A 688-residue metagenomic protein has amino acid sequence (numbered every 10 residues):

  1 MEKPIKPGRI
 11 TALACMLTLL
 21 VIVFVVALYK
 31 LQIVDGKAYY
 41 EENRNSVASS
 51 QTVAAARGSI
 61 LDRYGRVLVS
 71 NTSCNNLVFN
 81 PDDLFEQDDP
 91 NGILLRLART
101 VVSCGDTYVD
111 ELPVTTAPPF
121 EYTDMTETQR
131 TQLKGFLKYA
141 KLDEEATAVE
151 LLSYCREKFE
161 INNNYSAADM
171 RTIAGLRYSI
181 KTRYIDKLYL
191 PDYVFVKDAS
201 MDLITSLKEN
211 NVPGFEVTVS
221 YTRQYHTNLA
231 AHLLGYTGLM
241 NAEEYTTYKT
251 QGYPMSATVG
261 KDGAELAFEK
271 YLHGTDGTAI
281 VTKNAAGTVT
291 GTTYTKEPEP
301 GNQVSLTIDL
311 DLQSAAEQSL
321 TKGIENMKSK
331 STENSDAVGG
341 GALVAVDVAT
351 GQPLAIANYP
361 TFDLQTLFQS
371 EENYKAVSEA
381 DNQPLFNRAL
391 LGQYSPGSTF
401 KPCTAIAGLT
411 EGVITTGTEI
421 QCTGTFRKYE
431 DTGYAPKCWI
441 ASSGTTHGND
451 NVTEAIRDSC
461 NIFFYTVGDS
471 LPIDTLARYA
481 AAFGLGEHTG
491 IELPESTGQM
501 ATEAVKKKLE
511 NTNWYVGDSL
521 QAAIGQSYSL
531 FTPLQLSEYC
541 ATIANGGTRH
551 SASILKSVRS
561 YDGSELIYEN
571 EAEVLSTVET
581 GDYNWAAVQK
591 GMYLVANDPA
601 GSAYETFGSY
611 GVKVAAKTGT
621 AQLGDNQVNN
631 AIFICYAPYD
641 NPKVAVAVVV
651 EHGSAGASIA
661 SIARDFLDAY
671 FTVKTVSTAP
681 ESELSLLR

Functional and structural regions predicted by a protein language model:
M1-L272, D276-E297, E333-N334, G339-A342: Membrane-proximal periplasmic segments of bacterial cell-envelope enzymes, especially penicillin-binding proteins
G36, G58, R66, S73 (+12 more regions): Solvent-exposed coil/turn segments that connect beta secondary-structure elements in extracytoplasmic/periplasmic
V69, N75, K283-K296, I308 (+4 more regions): Beta-lactam-recognizing serine transpeptidase/beta-lactamase-like catalytic domain environment
F85, D89, I308, T580 (+1 more regions): Short alpha-helix boundary/capping segments
N91-R99, M201, T205, E209 (+18 more regions): Solvent-exposed, polar/charged alpha-helical surfaces in well-ordered, non-transmembrane soluble domains, broadly
Y245, H273-D276, N284-G287, E317-E325 (+2 more regions): Amphipathic, well-packed alpha-helical segments that form the structural scaffold of globular domains
V289-G341: Conserved, well-ordered alpha-helix/loop/beta-strand core segments that scaffold catalytic motifs
T672-S682: Flexible helix-coil linker/hinge segments at domain or subdomain boundaries
